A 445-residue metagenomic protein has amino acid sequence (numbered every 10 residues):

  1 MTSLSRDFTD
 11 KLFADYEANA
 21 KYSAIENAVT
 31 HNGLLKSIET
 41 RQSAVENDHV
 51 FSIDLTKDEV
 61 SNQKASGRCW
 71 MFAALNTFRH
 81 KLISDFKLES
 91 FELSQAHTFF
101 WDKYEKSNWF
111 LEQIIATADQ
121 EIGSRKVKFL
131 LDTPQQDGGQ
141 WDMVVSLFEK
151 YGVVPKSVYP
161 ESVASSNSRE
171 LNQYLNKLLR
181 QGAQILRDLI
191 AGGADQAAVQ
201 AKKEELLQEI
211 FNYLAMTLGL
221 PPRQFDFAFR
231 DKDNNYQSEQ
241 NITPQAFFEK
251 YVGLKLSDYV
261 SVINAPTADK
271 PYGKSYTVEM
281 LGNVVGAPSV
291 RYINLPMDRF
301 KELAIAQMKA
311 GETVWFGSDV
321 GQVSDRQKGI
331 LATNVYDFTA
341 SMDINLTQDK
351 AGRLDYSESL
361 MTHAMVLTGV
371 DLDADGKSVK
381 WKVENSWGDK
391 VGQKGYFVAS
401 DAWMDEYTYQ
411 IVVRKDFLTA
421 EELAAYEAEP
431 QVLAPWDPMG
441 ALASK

Functional and structural regions predicted by a protein language model:
T2-D58: N-terminal regions that are enriched for targeting/export leaders and immediately downstream pro/stem segments
T2-Y22, F72-L75, L88, D405-E406 (+2 more regions): Bimodal feature
A44-V314, V391-K394, D401, Y409: Active-site nucleophile-adjacent alpha helix/oxyanion-hole segment immediately C-terminal to the catalytic cysteine
D54-D58, K350-G352, E384: Short helix/strand-bridging catalytic loops that position acidic/His residues to coordinate divalent metals and engage
C69, F148, D355-G388: Catalytic nucleophile-His microenvironment captured as a short glycine-rich beta-strand/loop that brackets
F72, F316-D319, T368: Short His-Asn-centered micro-motif
A287-T362: Long, positively charged binding patches that form subdomain-scale interaction surfaces for polyanionic ligands
D373-K445: Conserved catalytic-core surface of thiol
